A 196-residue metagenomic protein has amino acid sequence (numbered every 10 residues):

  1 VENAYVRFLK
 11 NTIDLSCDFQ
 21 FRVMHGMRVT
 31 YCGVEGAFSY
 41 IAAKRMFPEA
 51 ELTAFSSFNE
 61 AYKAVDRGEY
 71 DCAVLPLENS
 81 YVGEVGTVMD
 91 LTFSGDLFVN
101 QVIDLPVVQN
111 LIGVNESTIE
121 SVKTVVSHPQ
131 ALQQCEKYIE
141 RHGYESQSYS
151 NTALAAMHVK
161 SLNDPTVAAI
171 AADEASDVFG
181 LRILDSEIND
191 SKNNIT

Functional and structural regions predicted by a protein language model:
V1-T196: Domain-level signature for soluble enzymes in the chorismate/prephenate branch of the shikimate pathway
